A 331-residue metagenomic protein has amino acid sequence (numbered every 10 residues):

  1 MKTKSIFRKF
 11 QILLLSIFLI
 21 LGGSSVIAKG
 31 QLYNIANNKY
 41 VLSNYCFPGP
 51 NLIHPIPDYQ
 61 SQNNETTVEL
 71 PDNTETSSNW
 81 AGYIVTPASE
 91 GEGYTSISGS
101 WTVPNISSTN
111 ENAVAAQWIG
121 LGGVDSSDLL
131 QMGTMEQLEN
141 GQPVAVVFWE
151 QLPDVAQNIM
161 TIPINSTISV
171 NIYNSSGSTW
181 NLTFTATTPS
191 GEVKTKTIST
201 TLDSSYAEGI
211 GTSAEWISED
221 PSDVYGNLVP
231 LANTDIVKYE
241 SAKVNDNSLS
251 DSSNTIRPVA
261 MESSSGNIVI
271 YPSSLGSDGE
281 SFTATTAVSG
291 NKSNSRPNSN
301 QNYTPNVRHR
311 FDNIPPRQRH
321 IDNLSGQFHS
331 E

Functional and structural regions predicted by a protein language model:
K2-L13: Bacterial N-terminal signal peptides that target proteins for export
L13-G22: Bacterial N-terminal signal peptides
I27-E331: Exposed, interaction-prone regions of secreted/extracellular proteins
